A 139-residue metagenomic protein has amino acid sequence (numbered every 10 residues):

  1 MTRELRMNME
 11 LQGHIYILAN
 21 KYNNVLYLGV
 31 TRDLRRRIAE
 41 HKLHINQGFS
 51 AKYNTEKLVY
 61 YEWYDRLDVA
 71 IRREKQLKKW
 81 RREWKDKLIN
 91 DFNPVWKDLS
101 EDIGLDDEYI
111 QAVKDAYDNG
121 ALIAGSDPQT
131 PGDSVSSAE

Functional and structural regions predicted by a protein language model:
M1-Q47, A51-K57, Y61-W63, I71-K75 (+2 more regions): GIY-YIG nuclease catalytic motif and its immediate N-terminal context
L67: C2H2-type zinc-finger recognition helix
K75-I89: Short arginine-rich
E83-D86, P94, D98: Charged, solvent-exposed alpha-helical segments that act as regulatory interaction surfaces
